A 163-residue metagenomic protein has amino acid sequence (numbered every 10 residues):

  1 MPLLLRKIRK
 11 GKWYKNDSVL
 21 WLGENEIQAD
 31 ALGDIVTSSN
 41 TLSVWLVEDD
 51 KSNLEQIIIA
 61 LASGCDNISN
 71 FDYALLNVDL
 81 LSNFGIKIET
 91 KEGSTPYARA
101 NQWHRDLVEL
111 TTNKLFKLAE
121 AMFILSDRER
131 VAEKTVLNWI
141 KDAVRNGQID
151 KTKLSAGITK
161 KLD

Functional and structural regions predicted by a protein language model:
M1, D34-N40, D49-D163: Conserved NAD+-utilizing ADP-ribose enzyme module
M1-L42: ADP-ribose/NAD+-binding catalytic cleft of ART/PARP-like enzymes
